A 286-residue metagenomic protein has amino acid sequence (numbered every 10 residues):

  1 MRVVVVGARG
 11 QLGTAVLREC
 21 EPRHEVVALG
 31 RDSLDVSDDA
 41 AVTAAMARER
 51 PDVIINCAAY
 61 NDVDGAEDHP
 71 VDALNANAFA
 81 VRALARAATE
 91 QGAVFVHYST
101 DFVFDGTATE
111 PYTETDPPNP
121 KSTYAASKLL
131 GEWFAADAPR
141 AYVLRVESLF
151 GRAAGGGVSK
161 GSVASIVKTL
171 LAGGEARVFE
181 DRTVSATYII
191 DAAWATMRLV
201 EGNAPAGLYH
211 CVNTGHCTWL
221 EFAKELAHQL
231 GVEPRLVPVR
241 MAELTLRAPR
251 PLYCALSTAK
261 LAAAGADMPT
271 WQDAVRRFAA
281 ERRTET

Functional and structural regions predicted by a protein language model:
M1-C20: N-terminal Rossmann NAD(P)H-binding glycine-rich loop of SDR-like oxidoreductase domains
D39-A76: NAD(P)H-binding glycine-rich loop region in Rossmannoid oxidoreductase-like domains and their noncatalytic homologs
V63, D68, T100-K121: Active-site "gating" loop of Rossmann-like NAD(P)-dependent oxidoreductase/epimerase domains
D68-V96: NAD(P)-cofactor binding segment of oxidoreductase domains
W133-V184, I190-D191: NAD(P)-dependent short-chain dehydrogenase/reductase
V178-T183, Y209-H216, A263: Glycine-rich Rossmann NAD(P)(H)-binding loop
A195, G202-R247, A279, R283-T286: Mid/C-terminal beta-alpha module of Rossmann-like enzyme folds, strongest in SDR-family dehydrogenases/epimerases
L252-T286: C-terminal amphipathic/interface module of NAD(P)-dependent oxidoreductases and related NAD-binding regulators
